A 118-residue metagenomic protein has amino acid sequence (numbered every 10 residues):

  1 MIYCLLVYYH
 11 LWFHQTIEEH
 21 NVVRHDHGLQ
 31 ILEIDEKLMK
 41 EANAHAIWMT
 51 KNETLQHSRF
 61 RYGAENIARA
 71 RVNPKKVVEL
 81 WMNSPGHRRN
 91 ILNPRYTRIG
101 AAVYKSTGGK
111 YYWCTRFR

Functional and structural regions predicted by a protein language model:
I2-V7: Classic N-terminal secretory signal peptides
Y8-K51: A short alpha-helix/helix-coil micro-patch that ends at or immediately precedes a cysteine
V22, R69, P74-R118: Disulfide-stabilized extracellular recognition modules
V23, L32, S58-R61, W113: Bulky hydrophobic/aromatic packing residues
H27, T50, Y62, G86 (+1 more regions): Residue-level signal for pocket-adjacent positions within structured domains
G28, E53, G100-A102: Glycine-centered flexibility sites
K37-V78, I91: Short, surface-exposed glycine/acidic/tryptophan-bearing loops
